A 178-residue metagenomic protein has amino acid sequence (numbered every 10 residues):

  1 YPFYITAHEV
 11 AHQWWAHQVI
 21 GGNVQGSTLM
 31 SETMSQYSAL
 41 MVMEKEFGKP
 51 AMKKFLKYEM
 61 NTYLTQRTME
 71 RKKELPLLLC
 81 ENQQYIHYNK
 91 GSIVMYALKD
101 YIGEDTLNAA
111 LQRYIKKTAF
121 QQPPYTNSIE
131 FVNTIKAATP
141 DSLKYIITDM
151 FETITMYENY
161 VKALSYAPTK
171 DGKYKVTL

Functional and structural regions predicted by a protein language model:
Y1, G22, E74-Q83, Y96 (+1 more regions): Active-site-adjacent structural elements in folded domains
Y1-K54: Zinc-dependent metallopeptidase catalytic helix centered on the HExxH motif and its immediate flanking segment
A7-W14, T62-L78: Active-site-adjacent bridging/hinge elements
E32-M34, K73, L79-E81, T155: Solvent-exposed, flexible loop/coil residues
F55-Y63: Short, surface-exposed loop or secondary-structure junction motifs that flank catalytic or metal-binding residues
Y58-E59, R71-E74, M95, A109: Long, compositionally biased intrinsically disordered regulatory segments in eukaryotic proteins
Q84-L178: Amphipathic alpha-helical substructures
